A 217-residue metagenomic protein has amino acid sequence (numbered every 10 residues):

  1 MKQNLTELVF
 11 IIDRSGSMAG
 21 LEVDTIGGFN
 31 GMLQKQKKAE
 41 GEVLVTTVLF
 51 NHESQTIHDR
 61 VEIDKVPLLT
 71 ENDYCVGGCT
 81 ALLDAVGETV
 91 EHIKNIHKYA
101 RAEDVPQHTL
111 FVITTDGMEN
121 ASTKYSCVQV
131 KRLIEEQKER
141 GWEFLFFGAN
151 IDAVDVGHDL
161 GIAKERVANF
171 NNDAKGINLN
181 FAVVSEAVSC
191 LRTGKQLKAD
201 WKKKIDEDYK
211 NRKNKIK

Functional and structural regions predicted by a protein language model:
M1-K217: Acidic, low-complexity intrinsically disordered regions
